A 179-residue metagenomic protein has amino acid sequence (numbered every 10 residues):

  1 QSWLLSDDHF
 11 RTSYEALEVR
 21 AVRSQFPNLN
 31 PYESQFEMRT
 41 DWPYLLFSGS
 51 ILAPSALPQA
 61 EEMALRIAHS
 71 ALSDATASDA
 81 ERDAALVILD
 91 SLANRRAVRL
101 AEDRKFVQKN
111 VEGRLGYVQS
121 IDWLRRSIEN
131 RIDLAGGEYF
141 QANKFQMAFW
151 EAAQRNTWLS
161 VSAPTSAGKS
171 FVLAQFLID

Functional and structural regions predicted by a protein language model:
Q1-D179: N-terminal helicase ATP-binding lobe
